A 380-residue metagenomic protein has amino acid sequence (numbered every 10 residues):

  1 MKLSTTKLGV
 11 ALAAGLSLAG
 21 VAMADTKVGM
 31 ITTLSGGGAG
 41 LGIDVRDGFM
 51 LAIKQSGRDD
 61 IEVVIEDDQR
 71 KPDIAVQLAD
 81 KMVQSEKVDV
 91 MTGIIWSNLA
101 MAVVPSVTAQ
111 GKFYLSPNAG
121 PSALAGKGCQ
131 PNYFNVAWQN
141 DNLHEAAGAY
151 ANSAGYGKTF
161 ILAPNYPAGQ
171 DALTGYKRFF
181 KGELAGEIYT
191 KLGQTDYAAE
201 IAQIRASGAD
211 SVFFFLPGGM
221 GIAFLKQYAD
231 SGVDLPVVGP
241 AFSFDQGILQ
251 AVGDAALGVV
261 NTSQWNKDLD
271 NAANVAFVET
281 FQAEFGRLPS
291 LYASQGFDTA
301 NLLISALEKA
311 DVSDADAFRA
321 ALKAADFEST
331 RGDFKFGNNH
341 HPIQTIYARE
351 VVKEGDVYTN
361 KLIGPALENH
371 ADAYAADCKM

Functional and structural regions predicted by a protein language model:
M1-V10: Bacterial N-terminal signal peptides that target proteins for export
L18-A24: Sec/Tat signal peptide C-region and signal peptidase I cleavage site
G29-G48, S56, E66-D73, I95-N98 (+5 more regions): Extracytoplasmic "Venus flytrap"
M30, M82, E86-I95, L115-P117 (+5 more regions): Periplasmic-binding protein-like
G40-D47, Q55-L124, V136, T190-Y197 (+2 more regions): Beta-alpha junction/loop-to-helix N-cap segments that form part of ligand/metal-binding clefts
Q77, Q84, S122-A125, P131-G232 (+2 more regions): Extracellular/periplasmic Venus flytrap/periplasmic-binding protein
L225-F297, E308-S313, I363-M380: Extracellular/periplasmic periplasmic-binding protein-like sensory domains
A283-A293, I304-K361, A366: Segments of small-molecule ligand-sensing domains
